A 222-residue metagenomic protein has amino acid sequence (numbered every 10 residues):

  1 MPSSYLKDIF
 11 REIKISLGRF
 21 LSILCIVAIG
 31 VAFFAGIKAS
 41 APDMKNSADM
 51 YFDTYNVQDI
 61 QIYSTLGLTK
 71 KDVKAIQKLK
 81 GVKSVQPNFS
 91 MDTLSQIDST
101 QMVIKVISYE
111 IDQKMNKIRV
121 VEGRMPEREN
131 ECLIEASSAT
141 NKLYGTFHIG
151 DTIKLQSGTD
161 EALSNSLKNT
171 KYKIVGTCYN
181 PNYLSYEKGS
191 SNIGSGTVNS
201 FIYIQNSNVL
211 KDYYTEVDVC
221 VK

Functional and structural regions predicted by a protein language model:
P2-K222: Membrane transport/envelope proteins' first extracytoplasmic loop
